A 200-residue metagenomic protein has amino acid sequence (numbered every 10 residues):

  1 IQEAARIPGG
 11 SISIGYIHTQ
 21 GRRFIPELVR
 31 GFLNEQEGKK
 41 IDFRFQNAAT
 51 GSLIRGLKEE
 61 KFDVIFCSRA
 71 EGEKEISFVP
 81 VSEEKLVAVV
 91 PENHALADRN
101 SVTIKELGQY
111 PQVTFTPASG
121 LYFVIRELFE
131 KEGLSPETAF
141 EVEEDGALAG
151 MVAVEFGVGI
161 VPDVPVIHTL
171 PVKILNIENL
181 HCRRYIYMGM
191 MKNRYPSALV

Functional and structural regions predicted by a protein language model:
A5-R6, E73-Q112: Flexible hinge/capping segments at coil-to-helix
G9-E73, V142: Central regulatory/effector-binding core of bacterial HTH transcription factors
S11-G15, I65, V89, V113 (+2 more regions): Short, well-ordered beta-strand segments
I12, I41-F43, L86, T138 (+1 more regions): Conserved beta-strand core positions
H18, N47, P111, A118-S119 (+2 more regions): Short loop or secondary-structure boundary microenvironments that flank and position key functional residues
A49-I54, K58-K61, S68, A118-L175: Hydrophobic hinge/microswitch elements
E73-P80, E84-K85, R99, G146-N193: Beta-alpha-beta core module
A97, P111-E132, P196-V200: Secondary-structure junction motif
